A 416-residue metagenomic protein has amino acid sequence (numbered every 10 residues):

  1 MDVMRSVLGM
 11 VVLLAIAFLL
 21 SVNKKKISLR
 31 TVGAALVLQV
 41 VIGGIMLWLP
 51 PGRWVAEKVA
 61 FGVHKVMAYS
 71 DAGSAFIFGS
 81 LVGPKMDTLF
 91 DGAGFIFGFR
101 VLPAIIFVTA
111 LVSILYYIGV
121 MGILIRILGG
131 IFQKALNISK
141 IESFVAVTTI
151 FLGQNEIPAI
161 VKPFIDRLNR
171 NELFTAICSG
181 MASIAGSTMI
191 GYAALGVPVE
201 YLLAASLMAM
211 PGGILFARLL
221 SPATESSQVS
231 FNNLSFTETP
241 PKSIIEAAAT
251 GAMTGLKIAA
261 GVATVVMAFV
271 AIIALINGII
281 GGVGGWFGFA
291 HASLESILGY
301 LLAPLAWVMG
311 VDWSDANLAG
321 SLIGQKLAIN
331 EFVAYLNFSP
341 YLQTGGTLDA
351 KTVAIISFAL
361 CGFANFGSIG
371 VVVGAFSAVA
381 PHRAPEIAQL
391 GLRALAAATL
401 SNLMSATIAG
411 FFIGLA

Functional and structural regions predicted by a protein language model:
M1-V11, R100, A292-L294, I356-F366: Structural signature of hydrophobic alpha-helical transmembrane segments
G9-L20, A35-L47, I105-I114, S183-G191 (+5 more regions): Hydrophobic core segments of alpha-helical transmembrane domains in multi-pass membrane transport and ion-translocation
I45-L81, S230, I276-L301, S314-L322: Interfacial/capping segments of alpha-helical transmembrane domains
A68-I138: Hydrophobic alpha-helical hairpins/lids featuring a short glycine-rich hinge
R126-I160, S226-A247, L294-L298, K326-L327: Juxtamembrane inter-helical linkers in multi-pass membrane proteins
A135-A194, G320-I408: Alpha-helical membrane segments and immediately flanking helix-loop junctions that form or couple to the substrate/ion
M210-I258: Long, contiguous bundles of hydrophobic transmembrane helices that form the permeation core of multi-pass
M253-T344: Transmembrane helical segments that form the transport core of multi-pass membrane transport proteins
